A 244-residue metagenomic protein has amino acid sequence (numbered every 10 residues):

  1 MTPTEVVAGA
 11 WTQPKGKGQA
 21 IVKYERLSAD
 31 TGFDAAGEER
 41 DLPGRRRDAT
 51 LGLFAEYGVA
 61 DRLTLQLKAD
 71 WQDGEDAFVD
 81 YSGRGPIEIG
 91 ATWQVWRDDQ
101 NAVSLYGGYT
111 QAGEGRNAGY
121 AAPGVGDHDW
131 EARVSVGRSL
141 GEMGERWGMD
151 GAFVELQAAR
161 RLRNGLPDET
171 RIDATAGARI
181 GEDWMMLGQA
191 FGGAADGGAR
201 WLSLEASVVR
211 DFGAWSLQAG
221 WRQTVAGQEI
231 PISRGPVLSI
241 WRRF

Functional and structural regions predicted by a protein language model:
V6-N164, E169-R171, A178-G235, S239-W241: Transmembrane beta-barrel domains of Gram-negative outer membranes and organellar outer membranes
